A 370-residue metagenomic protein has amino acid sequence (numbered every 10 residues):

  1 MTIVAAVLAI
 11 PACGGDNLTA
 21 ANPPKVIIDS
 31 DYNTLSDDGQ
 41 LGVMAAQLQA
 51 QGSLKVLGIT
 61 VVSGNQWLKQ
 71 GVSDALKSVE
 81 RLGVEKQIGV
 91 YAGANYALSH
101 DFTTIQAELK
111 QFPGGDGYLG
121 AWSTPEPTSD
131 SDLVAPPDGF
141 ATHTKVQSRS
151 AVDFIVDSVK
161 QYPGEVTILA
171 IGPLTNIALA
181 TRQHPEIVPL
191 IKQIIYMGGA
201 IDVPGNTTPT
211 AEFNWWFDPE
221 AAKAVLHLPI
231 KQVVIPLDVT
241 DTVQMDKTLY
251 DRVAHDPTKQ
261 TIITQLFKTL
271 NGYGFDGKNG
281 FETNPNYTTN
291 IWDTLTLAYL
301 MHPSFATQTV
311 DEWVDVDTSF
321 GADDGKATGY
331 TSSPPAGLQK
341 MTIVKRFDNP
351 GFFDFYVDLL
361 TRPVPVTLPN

Functional and structural regions predicted by a protein language model:
M1-A5: Sec-dependent N-terminal signal peptides
I10-A12: C-terminal motif of bacterial Sec signal peptides marking the signal peptidase cleavage site
G14-D16: Bacterial signal peptide processing site
L18-K77, G83-K86, A97, D101 (+2 more regions): Active-site histidine-anchored catalytic micro-motif
A21-V26, G42-K55, W216, E220 (+2 more regions): Conformational coupling and interaction surfaces
Q87-G89, P113: Ligand-binding beta-strand-loop-alpha-helix segment within the catalytic cores of soluble metabolic enzymes
V90-A94: A conserved beta-strand->alpha-helix junction
Q106-E126: A charged helix-plus-loop insertion that forms the helical arch/lid used to bind and gate nucleic-acid substrates
